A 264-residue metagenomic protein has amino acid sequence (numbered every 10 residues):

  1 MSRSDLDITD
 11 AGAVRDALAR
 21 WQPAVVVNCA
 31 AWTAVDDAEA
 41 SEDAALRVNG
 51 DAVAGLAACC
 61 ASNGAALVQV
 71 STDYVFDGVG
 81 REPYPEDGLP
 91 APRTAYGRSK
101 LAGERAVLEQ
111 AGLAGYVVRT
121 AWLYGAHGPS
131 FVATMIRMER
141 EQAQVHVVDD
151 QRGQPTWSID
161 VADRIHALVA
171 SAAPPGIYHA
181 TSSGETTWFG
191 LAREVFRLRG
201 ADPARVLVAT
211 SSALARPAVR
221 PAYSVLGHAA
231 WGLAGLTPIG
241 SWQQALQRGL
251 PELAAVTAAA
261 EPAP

Functional and structural regions predicted by a protein language model:
M1, C29-A30, L67-T72, D77 (+1 more regions): SDR active-site strand-loop-helix element
M1-I8: A short beta-strand-loop structural module common to alpha/beta enzyme folds
I8-V48, A61: NAD(P)H-binding glycine-rich loop region in Rossmannoid oxidoreductase-like domains and their noncatalytic homologs
A40, R47, A52-G55, V75-V118 (+1 more regions): Catalytic helix-loop patch of NAD(P)-dependent Rossmann-fold dehydrogenases
R105-G153, I159-D160, H166: NAD(P)-dependent short-chain dehydrogenase/reductase
V161, I165, A180, L191 (+2 more regions): Non-catalytic, hydrophobic alpha-helical segments
R164, S171-A218, A222, L253 (+1 more regions): Mid/C-terminal beta-alpha module of Rossmann-like enzyme folds, strongest in SDR-family dehydrogenases/epimerases
V219-P264: C-terminal amphipathic/interface module of NAD(P)-dependent oxidoreductases and related NAD-binding regulators
